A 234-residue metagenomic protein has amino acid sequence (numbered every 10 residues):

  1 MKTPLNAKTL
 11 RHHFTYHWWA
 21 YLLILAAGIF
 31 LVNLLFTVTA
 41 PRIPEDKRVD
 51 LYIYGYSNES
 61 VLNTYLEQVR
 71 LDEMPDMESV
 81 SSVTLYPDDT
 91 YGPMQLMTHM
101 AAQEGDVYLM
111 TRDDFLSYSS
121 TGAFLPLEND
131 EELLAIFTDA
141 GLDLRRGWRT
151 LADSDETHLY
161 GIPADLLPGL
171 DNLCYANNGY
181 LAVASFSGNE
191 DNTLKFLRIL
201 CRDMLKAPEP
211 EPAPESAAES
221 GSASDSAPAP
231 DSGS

Functional and structural regions predicted by a protein language model:
M1-H12: N-terminal Lys/Arg-rich, disordered targeting/topogenic segments
H17-V38: Hydrophobic membrane-insertion alpha-helices, especially the h-region of bacterial N-terminal signal peptides
L23-I24, L200-P214: Periplasmic-binding protein-like
I43-F115: Early extracytoplasmic/lumenal segment of secretory-pathway proteins
G92-S154: Extracytoplasmic "Venus flytrap"/periplasmic binding protein-like
I162-L173: Non-catalytic, usually N-terminal nucleic-acid engagement modules in DNA/RNA processing proteins
L173-N192: A bilobed periplasmic-binding-protein/Venus flytrap-type ligand-binding module shared by bacterial periplasmic
P208-S234: Intrinsically disordered, low-complexity repeat and linker tracts
